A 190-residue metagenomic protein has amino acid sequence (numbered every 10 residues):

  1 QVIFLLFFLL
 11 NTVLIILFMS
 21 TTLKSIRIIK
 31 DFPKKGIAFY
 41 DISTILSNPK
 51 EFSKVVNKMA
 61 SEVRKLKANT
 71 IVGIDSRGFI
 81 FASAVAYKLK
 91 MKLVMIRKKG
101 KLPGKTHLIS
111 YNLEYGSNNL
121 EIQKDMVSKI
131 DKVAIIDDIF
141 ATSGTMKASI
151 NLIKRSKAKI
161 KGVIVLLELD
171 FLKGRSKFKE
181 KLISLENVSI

Functional and structural regions predicted by a protein language model:
V2-L17: Hydrophobic alpha-helical signal peptides and transmembrane signal-/tail-anchor segments that drive secretory-pathway
M19-K67: Active-site-facing substrate-recognition patch
T22-S25, A148-I190: PRPP-dependent phosphoribosyltransferase catalytic core
A68-D75: Short glycine-rich phosphate-binding loop at a beta-alpha junction
N69, D131, K161: Conserved acidic residues
I80-L89: Short Gly/Thr/Asp-enriched flexible loops that form oxyanion-binding sites at enzyme active sites
M91-V133: Short, glycine/charge-rich flexible loops or terminal/linker lids adjacent to PRPP-binding catalytic cores
D138, S143: Conserved G/P- and acidic residue-centered "switch" motifs that form tight phosphate/ATP-binding loops in soluble
